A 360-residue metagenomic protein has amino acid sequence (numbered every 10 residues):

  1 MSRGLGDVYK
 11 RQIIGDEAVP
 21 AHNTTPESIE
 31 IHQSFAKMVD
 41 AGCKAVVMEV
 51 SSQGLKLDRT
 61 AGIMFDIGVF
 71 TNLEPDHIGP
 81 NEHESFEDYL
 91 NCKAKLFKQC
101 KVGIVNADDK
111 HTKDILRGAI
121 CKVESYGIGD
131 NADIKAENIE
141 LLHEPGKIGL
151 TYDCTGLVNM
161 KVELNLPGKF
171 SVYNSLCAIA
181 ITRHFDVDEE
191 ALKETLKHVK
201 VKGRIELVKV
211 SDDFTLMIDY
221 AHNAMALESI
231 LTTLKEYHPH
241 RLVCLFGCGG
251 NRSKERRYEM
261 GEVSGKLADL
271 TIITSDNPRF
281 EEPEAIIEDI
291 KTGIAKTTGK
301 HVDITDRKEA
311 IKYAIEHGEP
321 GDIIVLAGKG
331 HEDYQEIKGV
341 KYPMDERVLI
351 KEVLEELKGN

Functional and structural regions predicted by a protein language model:
M1-Y9, T271: Single conserved hydrophobic/aromatic residue that forms the stacking wall/gate of nucleotide- or nucleobase-binding
G6-N23: N-terminal phosphate/diphosphate-binding loop that engages ATP/GTP or pyrophosphate donors across diverse enzyme folds
V19-M48: Conserved nucleotide-sensing/catalytic segment adjacent to the nucleotide-binding pocket in NTP-handling enzymes
V39-C43, D66-L216, K291-T298: Acidic, Mg2+-coordinating active-site environments of NTP-dependent enzymes
C43-Q53, L216-H222: Switch II (G3) loop of P-loop NTPases
G54-A61: Conserved helix/coil segment N-terminal to the catalytic DExD/H
G62-N72, P239-C244: Inter-motif core of Ras-like GTPase G domains
I120, L157, C177-E190, E194 (+2 more regions): ATP-dependent carboxylate-amine ligase
